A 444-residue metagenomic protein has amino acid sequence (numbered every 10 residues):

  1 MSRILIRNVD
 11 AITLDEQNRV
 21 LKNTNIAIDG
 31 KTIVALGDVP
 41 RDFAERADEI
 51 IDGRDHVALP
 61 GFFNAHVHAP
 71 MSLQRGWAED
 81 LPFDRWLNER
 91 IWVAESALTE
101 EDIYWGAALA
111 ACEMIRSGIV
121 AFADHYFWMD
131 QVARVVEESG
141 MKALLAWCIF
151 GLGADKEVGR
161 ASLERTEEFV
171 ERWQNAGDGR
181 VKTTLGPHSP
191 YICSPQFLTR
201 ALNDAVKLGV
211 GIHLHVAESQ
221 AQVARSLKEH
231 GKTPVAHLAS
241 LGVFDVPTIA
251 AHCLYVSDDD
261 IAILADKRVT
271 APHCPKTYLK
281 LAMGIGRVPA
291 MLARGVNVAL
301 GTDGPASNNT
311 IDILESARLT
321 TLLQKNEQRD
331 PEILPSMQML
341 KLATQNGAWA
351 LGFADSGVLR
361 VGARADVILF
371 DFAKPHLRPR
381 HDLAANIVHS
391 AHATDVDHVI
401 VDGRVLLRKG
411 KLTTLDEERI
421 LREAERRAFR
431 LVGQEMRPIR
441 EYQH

Functional and structural regions predicted by a protein language model:
M1-T24, I28-D29, K341-H444: Active-site microenvironment of metallo-dependent hydrolases
I4-R7, F43-W86, A108, I115-R116: Replace "His-x-His-based motif
V9, I26, K31, D55 (+15 more regions): Divalent metal-coordination and catalytic microenvironments
L73-W105, C112, S139-A161, Q220-P247 (+2 more regions): Active-site gating loops and adjacent loop-to-helix segments of metal-dependent hydrolytic enzymes
R75-M141, L163-A176, E425-M436: Alpha-helical scaffold segments that flank or form the walls of functional sites
A123-Y126, T184-R200, L279-L281, A350-G352: Active-site glycine- and acidic-residue-rich loops that bind and position anionic ligands or nucleotide-like cofactors
Q131-L254: Metal-coordinating catalytic core of metallo-dependent amide/deamination hydrolases
S240-P247, P289-K374, S390-A391: His/Asp/Glu-enriched, well-ordered alpha-helical/loop segment that forms or immediately abuts the divalent-metal
